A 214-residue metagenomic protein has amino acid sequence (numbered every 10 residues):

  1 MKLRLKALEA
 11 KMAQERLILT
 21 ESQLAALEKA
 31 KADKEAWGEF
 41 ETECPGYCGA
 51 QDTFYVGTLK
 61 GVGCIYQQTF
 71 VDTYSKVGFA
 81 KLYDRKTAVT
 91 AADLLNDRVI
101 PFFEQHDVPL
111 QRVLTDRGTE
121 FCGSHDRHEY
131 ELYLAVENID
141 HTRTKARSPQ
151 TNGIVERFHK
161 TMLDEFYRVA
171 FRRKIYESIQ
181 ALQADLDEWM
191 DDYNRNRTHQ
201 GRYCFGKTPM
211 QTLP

Functional and structural regions predicted by a protein language model:
L3-K6, A10-E41, P45-G46, E137-I139 (+1 more regions): C-terminal domain-tail junction helix/linker
Y47-A50, Y55-T69, T73-D192: RNase H-like DDE/DDD metal-dependent nuclease/strand-transfer catalytic core used by mobile genetic elements
